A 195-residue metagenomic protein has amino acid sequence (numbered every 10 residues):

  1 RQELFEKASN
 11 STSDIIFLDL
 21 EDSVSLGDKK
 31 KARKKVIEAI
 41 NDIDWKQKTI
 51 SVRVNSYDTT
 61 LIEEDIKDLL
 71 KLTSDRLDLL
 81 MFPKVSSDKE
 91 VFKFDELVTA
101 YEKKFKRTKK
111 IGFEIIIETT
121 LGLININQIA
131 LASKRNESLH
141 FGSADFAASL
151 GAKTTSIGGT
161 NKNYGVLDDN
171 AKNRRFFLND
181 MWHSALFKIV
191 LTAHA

Functional and structural regions predicted by a protein language model:
R1-A195: Expand to "…catalyze enediolate/carbanion chemistry for C-C bond making/breaking, isomerization, decarboxylation
